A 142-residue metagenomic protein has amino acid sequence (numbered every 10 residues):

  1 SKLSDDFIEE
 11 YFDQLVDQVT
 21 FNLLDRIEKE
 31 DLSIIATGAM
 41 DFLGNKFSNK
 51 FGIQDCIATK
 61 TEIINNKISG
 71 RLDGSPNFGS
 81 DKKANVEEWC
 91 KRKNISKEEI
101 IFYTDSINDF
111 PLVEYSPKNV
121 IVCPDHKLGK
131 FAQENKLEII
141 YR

Functional and structural regions predicted by a protein language model:
S1-R142: C-terminal cap/substrate-recognition subdomain and adjoining C-terminal extension of metal-dependent phosphatase-like
